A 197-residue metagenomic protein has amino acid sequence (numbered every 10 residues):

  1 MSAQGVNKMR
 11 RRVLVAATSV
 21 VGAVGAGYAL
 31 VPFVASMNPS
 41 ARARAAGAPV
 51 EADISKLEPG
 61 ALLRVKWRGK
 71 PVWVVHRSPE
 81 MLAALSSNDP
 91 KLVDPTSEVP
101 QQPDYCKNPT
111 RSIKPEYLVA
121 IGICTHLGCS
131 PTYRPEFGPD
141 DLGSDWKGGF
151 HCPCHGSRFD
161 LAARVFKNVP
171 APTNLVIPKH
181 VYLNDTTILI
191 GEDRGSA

Functional and structural regions predicted by a protein language model:
S2-V21: N-terminal secretory signal peptides and thylakoid transit peptides that target proteins across membranes
R12, A16, A26-K66, K70: C-terminal segment of N-terminal export signals and the immediately downstream linker at the start of the mature
P32, A45-G47, N88, C154 (+1 more regions): Residue-level signal for pocket-adjacent positions within structured domains
A41, I54-A61, P71, S97 (+3 more regions): Solvent-exposed, flexible loop/coil residues
I54, W67, V75-H76, I121 (+2 more regions): Pocket-edge structural micro-motifs
G60-C106: Extracytoplasmic/periplasmic/luminal assembly and interaction segments in envelope/secretory/respiratory proteins
P90-A197: Rieske [2Fe-2S] iron-sulfur-binding domain
